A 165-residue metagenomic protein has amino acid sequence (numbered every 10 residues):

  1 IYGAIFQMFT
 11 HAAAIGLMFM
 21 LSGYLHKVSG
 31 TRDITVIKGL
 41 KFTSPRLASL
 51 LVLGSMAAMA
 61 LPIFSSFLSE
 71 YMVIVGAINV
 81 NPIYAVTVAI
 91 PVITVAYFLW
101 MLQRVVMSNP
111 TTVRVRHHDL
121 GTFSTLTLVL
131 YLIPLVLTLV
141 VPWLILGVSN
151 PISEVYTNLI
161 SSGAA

Functional and structural regions predicted by a protein language model:
I1-L120, P142: Functional transmembrane alpha-helices
S44-R46, L99-A165: Cytoplasmic/organellar membrane-interface segments at the starts of transmembrane helices in multi-pass inner-membrane
